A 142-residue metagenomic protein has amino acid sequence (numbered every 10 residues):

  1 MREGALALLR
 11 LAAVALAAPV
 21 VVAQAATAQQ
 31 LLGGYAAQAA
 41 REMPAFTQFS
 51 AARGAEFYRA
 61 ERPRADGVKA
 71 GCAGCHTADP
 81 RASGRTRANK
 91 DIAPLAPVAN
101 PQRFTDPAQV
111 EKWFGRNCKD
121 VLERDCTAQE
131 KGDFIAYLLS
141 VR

Functional and structural regions predicted by a protein language model:
M1-A12: Bacterial N-terminal signal peptides that target proteins for export
R10-V20: Bacterial N-terminal signal peptides
A23-A28: Boundary at the C-terminal end of the N-terminal hydrophobic targeting segment
Q29-D66: Electrostatic cytochrome c docking/interface patches
K69-D79, F134: The canonical Cys-X-X-Cys-His
G84-D91: Short cysteine/histidine-rich zinc-coordinating motifs and their immediately flanking basic loops
A93-A108: Short microdomains enriched in Cys/His and/or Lys/Arg
Q109-R142: C-terminal capping alpha-helices of c-type cytochrome domains
